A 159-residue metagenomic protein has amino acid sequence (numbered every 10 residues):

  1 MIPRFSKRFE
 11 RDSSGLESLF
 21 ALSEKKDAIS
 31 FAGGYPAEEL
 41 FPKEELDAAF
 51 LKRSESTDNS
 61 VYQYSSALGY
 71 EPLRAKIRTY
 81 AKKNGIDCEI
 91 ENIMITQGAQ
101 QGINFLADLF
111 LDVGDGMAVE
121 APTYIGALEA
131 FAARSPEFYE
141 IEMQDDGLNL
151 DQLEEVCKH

Functional and structural regions predicted by a protein language model:
M1-E55: Conserved N-terminal helix/loop that builds the PLP phosphate-binding region of the aspartate aminotransferase-like
E55, S60-H159: Conserved core of the PLP fold type I
